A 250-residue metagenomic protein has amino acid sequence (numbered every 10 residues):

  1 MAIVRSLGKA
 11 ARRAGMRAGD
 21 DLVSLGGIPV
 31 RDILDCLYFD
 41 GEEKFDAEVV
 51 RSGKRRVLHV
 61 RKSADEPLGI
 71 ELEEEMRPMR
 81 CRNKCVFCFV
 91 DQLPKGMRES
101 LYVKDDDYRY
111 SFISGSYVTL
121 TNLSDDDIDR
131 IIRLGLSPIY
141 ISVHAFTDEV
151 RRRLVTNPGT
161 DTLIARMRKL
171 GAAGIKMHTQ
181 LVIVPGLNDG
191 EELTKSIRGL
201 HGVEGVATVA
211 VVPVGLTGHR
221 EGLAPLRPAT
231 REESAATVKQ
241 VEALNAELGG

Functional and structural regions predicted by a protein language model:
M1-R12: PDZ/PDZ-like groove recognition
A11-R31: Conserved PDZ fold ligand-binding element
G19-L22, A47, C88: Terminal peptide-recognition signature
S24-E48: PDZ domains, with a preference for the canonical peptide-binding region formed by the helix
R55, K62-E204, G215-L244: Conserved Radical SAM active-site core
A207, V212: Long C-terminal interaction/binding lobes of large macromolecular proteins
G250: Iron-sulfur cluster-binding electron-transfer modules in prokaryotic oxidoreductases
